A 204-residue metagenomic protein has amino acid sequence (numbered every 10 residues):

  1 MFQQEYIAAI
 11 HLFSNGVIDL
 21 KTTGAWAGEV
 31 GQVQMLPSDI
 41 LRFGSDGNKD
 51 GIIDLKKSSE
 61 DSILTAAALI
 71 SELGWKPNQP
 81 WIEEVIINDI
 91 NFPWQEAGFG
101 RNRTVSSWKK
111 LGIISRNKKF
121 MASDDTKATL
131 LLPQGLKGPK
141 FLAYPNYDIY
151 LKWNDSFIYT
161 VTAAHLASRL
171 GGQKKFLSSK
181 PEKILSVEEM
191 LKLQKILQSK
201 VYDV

Functional and structural regions predicted by a protein language model:
M1-E29: Phosphate/pyrophosphate-binding betaalpha-module
Y6, V30-D46, A66: Substrate-binding/active-site groove segments that recognize and process beta-1,4-linked N-acetyl-hexosamine
H11-I18, L41, S45, A67-W75 (+3 more regions): Sec-exported extracytoplasmic/periplasmic mature domains
W26-E29, L55-K56, I184-L185, V204: A glycine-rich, coil/turn loop motif that links secondary-structure elements
G47-L55: Acidic, glycine-anchored loop motifs typical of Ca2+
I70-L136, K174, S179-K180, I184-E189: Conserved catalytic/cofactor-binding microenvironments
N117-K175, Y202-V204: A cross-kingdom marker for long, charged
L185-V204: A short amphipathic alpha-helical interaction element
